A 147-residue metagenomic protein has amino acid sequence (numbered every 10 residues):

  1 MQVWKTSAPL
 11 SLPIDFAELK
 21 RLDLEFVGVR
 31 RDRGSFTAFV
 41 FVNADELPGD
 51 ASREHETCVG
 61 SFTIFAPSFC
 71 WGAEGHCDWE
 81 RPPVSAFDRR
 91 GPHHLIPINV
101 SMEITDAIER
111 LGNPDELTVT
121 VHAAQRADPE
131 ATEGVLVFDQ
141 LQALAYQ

Functional and structural regions predicted by a protein language model:
M1-Q147: Intrinsically disordered, flexible peripheral segments
